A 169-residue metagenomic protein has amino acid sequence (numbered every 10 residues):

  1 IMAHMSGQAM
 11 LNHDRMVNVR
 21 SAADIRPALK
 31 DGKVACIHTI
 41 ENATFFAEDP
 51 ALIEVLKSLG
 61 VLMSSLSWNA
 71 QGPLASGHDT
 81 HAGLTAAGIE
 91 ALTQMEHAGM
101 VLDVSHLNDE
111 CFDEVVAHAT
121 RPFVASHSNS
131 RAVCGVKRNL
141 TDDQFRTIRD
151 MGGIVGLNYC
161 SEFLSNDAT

Functional and structural regions predicted by a protein language model:
I1-A82, A86, G135-T169: N-terminal hydrophobic targeting/anchoring segments and the immediately downstream early-domain regions of hydrolases
A87-T169: Catalytic pocket-lining loop regions of alpha/beta-barrel enzymes, especially the amidohydrolase/enolase/GH5 lineages
